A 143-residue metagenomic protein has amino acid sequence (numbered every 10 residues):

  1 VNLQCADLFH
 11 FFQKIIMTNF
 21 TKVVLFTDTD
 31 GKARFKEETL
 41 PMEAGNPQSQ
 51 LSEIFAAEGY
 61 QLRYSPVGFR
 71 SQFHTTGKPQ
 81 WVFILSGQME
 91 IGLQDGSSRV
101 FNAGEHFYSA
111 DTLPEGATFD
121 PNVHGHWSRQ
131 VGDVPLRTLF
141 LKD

Functional and structural regions predicted by a protein language model:
V1-I16: Short, Lys/Arg-enriched N-terminal segments with co-localized hydrophobic residues within the first ~10-30 amino acids
M17-T27, G96: Short acidic, Pro/Gly- and aromatic-enriched capping/linker segments at domain boundaries
T29-F73, K78-P79, V134-L139: A short glycine-rich, His/Asp/Glu-containing loop-to-beta-strand
P41-E43, S98, E115: A short acidic/small-residue loop/turn micro-motif
G77-D95, E105: Glycine- and acidic-residue-biased ligand/ion/polar-headgroup-sensing regions
D95-L113: Short acidic-glycine-tyrosine-enriched beta hairpin
Y108, A117-D143: A short hydrophobic beta-strand segment most commonly corresponding to one strand of the jelly-roll/cupin
